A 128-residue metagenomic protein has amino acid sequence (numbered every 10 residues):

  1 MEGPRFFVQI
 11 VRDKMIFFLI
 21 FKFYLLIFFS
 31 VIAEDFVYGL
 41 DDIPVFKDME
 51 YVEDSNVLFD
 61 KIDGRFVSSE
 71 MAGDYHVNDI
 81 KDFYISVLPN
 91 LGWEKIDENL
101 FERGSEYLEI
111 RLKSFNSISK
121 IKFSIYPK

Functional and structural regions predicted by a protein language model:
M1-F18: N-terminal amphipathic/basic-hydrophobic helices that include classical n-h-c signal peptides and signal-anchor
E2, F6-F7, I32-K128: An acidic-aromatic pocket/loop used at catalytic or ligand-binding sites
F18-F28: Bacterial N-terminal signal peptides
